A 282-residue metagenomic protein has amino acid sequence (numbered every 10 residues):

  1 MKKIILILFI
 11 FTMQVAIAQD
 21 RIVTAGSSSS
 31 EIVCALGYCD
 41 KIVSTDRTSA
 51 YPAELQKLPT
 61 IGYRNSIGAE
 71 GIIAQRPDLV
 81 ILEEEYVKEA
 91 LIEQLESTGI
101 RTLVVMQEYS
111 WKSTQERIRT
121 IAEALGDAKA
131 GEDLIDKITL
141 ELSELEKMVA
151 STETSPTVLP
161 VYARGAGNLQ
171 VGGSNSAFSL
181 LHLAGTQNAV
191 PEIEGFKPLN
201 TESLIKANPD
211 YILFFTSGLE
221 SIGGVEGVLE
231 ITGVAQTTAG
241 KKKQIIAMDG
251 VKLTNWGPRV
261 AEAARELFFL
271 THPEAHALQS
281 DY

Functional and structural regions predicted by a protein language model:
K3-M13: Sec-dependent N-terminal signal peptides
D20-L36, A130-A184, S280-Y282: Basic- and aromatic-lined ligand-binding clefts that recognize polyanionic substrates
D20-R21, S113-E123, E132, S143 (+1 more regions): Structured C-terminal subdomain patch of bacterial secreted/periplasmic proteins
R21-Q75, L79-Y86, E220, V234: A short, structured surface patch at a secondary-structure boundary
G26, E84-E85, Q107, I193-F196 (+2 more regions): Short secondary-structure boundary segments
D46, G173-F196, T216, A247: His/Asp/Glu-enriched short active-site or ligand-binding loop at hydrolase and phosphoryl-transfer sites
Y51, V87-T120, A124: Flexible loop/hinge segments that line or gate small-molecule binding clefts
A69-R76, N200-N208: Short helices/loops that flank or line small-molecule/ion binding pockets
